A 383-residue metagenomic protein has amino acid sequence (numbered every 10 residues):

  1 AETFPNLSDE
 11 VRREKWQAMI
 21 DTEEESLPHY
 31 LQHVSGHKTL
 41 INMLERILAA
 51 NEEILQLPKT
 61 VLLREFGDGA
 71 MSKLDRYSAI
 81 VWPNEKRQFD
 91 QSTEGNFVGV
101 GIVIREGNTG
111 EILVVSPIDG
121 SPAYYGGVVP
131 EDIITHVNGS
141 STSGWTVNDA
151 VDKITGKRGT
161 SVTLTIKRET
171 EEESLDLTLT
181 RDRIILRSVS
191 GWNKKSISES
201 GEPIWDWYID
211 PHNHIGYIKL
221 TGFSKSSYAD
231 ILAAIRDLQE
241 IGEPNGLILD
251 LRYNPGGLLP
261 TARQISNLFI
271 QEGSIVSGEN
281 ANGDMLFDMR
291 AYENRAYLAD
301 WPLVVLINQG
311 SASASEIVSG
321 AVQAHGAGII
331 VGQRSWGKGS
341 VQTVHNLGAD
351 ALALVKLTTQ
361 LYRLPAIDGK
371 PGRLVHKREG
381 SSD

Functional and structural regions predicted by a protein language model:
A1-S78: Terminal targeting/pro-maturation regions of precursor/exported proteins
N6, I102-I104, D206-W207: A structural signal for short hydrophobic beta-strand segments in well-ordered beta-sheet cores
A49-A50, I54-P58, W82-N84, G95 (+2 more regions): Cleft-lining beta-strand/loop regions that shape enzyme active-site pockets
E65, R76-S116: PDZ/PDZ-like peptide-tail recognition elements
R105, T165-E169, R363: A generic structural motif
L179-I185, Q360-Y362, S381-S382: A short, sequence-level motif marking secondary-structure junctions
Q342-T343, A349-P365: C-terminal "exit" segments of structured domains
R363-D383: Conserved functional hotspot residues or short segments at active or partner-binding sites across diverse domains
